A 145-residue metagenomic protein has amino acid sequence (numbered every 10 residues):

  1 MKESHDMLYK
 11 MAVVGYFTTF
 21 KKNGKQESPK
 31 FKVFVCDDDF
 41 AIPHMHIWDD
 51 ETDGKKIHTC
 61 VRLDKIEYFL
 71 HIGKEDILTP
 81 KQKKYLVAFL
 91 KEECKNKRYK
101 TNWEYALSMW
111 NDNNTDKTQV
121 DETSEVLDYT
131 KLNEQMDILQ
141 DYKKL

Functional and structural regions predicted by a protein language model:
M1-L145: Metal-centered catalytic cores of metalloenzymes
